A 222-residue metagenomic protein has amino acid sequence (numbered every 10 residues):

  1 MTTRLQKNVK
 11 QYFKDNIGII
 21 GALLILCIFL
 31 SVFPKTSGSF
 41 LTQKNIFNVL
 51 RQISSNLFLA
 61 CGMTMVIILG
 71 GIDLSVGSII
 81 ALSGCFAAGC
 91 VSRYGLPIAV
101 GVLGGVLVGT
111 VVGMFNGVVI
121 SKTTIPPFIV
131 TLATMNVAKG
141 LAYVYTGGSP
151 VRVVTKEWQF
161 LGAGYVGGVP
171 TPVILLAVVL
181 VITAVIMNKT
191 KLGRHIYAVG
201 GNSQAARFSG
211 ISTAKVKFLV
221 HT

Functional and structural regions predicted by a protein language model:
M1-I17, L41: Transmembrane alpha-helical segments of polytopic membrane transport and secretion proteins
K7-K10, T123, P127-K189, V216-L219: Transmembrane helix-bundle core of multi-pass membrane transporters and related energy-transducing complexes
N16-G21, V49, N56, S78-L82 (+4 more regions): Hydrophobic alpha-helical transmembrane segments
I19-V32, M63-T64, K139-G140, L175-I186 (+1 more regions): Hydrophobic core segments of alpha-helical transmembrane domains in multi-pass membrane transport and ion-translocation
L24-F40, L69, Y145-T146, V185-K191: Structural signal for alpha-helical transmembrane segments and their membrane-water exit/capping regions in multi-pass
I25, L30-P34, Q43-Y94, V118-I125: Single transmembrane alpha-helix segments in multi-pass membrane proteins
M65, G89, Y94, V111-K122 (+4 more regions): Membrane-interface helix caps of multi-pass small-molecule transporters
L96-L103, V111-N116, G168-T222: Helix-loop-helix "hairpin" substructures at the membrane interface of multi-pass membrane proteins
